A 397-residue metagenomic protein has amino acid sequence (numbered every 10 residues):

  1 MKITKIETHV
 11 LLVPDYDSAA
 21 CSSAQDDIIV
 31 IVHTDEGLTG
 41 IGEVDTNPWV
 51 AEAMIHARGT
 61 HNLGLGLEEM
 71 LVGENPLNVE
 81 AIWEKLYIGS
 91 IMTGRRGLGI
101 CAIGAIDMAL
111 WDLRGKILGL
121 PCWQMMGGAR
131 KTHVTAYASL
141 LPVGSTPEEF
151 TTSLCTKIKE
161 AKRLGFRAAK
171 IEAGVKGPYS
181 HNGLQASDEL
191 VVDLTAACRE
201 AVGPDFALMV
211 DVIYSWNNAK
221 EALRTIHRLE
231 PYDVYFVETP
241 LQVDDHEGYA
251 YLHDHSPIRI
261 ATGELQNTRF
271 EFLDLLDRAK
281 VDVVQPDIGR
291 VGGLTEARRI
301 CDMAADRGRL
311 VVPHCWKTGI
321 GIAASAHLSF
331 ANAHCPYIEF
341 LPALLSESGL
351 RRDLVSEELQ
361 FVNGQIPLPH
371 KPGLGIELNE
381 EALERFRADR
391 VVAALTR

Functional and structural regions predicted by a protein language model:
M1-I41, D45-E52, L345-R352: Structured beta-strand/loop patches that form or line metal/cofactor-binding pockets in enzymes
I3, G37, L67, I106 (+8 more regions): Conserved, mostly hydrophobic/aromatic
H33-I117: Metal- or metallocofactor-binding catalytic centers and their adjacent structured scaffolds across diverse enzyme
G42, A136-A138, R167-I171, L208-V212 (+5 more regions): Hydrophobic faces of well-ordered beta-strands that scaffold small-molecule active sites in alpha/beta enzyme cores
D107-P147: Glycine-rich, aromatic-flanked loop segments that form ligand/cofactor-binding clefts across common enzyme folds
H133-A250, H255: Metal-dependent enolase-superfamily TIM-barrel catalytic cores that perform enediolate-based chemistry
H227, D233, D244-Q365, P369-P372: Shared catalytic-loop signature of beta/alpha-barrel
P372-R397: Extended hydrophobic packing segments that form well-structured cores
